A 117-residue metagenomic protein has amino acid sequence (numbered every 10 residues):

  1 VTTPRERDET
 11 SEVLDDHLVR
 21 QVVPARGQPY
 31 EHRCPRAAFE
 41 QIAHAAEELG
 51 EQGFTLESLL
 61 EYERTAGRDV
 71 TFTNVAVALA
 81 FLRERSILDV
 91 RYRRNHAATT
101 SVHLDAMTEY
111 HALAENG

Functional and structural regions predicted by a protein language model:
V1-H44: Long, low-complexity, charged/polar intrinsically disordered regions in eukaryotic proteins
Y30, A43-E51, V77: Short basic-aromatic helix/loop recognition motifs at nucleic-acid and histone-peptide binding interfaces
L49-A66: Short acidic, hydrophobic short linear motifs in intrinsically disordered regions
L60-R64, A76, D105-M107: Short beta-rich binding modules
G67-E84: Short amphipathic alpha-helical interaction segments
R83-R94: A short, conserved structural fragment
R94-V102: Minor-groove-contacting beta-hairpin "wing" of winged helix-turn-helix DNA-binding domains
V102-G117: Short, amphipathic alpha-helical interaction segments positioned at domain boundaries
